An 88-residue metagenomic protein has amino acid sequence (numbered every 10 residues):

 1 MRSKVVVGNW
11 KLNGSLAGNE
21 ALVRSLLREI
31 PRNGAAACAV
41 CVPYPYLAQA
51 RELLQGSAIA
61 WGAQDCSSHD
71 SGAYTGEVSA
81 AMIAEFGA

Functional and structural regions predicted by a protein language model:
M1-V78, E85: Conserved N-terminal beta1-alpha1 strand-loop-helix module at the mouth
A88: Conserved catalytic cysteine-centered active-site region of acyl-thioester-dependent Claisen-condensing enzymes
